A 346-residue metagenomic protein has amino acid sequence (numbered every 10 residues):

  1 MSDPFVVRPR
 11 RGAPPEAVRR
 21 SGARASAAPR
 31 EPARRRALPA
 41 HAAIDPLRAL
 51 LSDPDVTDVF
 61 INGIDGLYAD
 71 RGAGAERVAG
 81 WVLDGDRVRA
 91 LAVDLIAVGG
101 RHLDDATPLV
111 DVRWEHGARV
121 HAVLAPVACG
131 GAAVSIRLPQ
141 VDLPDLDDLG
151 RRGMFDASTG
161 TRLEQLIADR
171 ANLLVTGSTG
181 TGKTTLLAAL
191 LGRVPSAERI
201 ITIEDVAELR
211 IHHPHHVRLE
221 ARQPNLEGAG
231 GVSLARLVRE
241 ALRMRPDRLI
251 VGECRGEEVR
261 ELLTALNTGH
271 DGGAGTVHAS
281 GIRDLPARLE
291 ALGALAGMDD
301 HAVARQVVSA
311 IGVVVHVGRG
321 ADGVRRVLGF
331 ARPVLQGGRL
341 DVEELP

Functional and structural regions predicted by a protein language model:
M1-D105, D111-W114: N-terminal accessory targeting/assembly segments
A28-H41, Q306-A310, A321-P346: NTP-binding/hydrolysis catalytic cores, primarily Walker-type P-loop NTPases
D70, E76-D169: P-loop NTP-binding catalytic core
A79-G80, D147-F155, H216-L234, R248-G252 (+2 more regions): Flexible beta-alpha connector loops of hexameric P-loop NTPases
V141-R151, A188, G192-R239, L285-L289: P-loop NTPase switch/communication element
V175: Hydrophobic anchor at the beta1->P-loop junction of P-loop NTPases
K183: Conserved lysine of the Walker
I211, A241-H316, L328-L335: Conserved P-loop NTPase nucleotide-binding/switch module
